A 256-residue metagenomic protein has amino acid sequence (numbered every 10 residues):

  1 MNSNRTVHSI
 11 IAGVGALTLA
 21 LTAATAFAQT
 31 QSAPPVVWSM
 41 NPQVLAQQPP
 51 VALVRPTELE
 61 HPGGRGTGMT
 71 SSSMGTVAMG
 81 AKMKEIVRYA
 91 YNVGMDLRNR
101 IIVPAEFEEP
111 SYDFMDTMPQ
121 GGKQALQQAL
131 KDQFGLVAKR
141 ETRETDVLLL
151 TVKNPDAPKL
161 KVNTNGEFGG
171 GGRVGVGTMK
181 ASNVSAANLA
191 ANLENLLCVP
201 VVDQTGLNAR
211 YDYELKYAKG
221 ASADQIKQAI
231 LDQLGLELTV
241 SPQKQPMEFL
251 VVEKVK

Functional and structural regions predicted by a protein language model:
N2-V14: Bacterial N-terminal signal peptides that target proteins for export
A12-T25: Bacterial N-terminal signal peptides
A26-K256: Beta-strand-rich assembly/attachment modules of structural machines
